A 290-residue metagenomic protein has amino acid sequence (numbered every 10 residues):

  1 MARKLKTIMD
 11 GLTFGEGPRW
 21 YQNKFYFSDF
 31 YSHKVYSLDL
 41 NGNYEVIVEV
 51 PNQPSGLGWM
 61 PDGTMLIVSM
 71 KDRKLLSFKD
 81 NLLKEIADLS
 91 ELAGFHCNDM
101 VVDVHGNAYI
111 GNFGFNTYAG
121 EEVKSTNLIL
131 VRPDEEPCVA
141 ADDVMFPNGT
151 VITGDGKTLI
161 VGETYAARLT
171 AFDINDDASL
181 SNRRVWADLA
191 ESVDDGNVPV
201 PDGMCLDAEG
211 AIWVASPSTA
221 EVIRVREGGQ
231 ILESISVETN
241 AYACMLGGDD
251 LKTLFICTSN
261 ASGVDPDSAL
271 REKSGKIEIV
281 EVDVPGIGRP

Functional and structural regions predicted by a protein language model:
K4-M9, G42-E49, L83-S90, E136-D142 (+2 more regions): A short beta-strand motif characteristic of beta-propeller blades
M9-N23, V50-S69, E91-A108, G114-F115 (+4 more regions): Beta-rich, blade/repeat-based domains predominating in secreted/periplasmic proteins but also intracellular
G11, Y26-Y31, M65-D72, A108-G120 (+3 more regions): Conserved beta-strand positions in repeat-built beta-propeller and related beta-rich domains
Q22, L38-L40, P61-D62, F78-L89 (+6 more regions): Flexible "stalk/tail and boundary" regions
K34-Y36, K74-L76, T126-I129, R168-T170 (+2 more regions): A short loop-to-beta-strand structural motif that recurs across blades of beta-propeller domains
A167-R168, F172, A187-E227: Loop/turn-rich, solvent-exposed surfaces of beta-rich toroidal or solenoidal domains
F172-S179, V282-I287: Short loop/turn segments immediately following beta-strands, especially the blade-tip and inter-blade linker loops
L246-P290: Blade-level signature of beta-propeller repeat domains, shared across WD40, Kelch, NHL, RCC1 and BNR/Asp-box propellers
